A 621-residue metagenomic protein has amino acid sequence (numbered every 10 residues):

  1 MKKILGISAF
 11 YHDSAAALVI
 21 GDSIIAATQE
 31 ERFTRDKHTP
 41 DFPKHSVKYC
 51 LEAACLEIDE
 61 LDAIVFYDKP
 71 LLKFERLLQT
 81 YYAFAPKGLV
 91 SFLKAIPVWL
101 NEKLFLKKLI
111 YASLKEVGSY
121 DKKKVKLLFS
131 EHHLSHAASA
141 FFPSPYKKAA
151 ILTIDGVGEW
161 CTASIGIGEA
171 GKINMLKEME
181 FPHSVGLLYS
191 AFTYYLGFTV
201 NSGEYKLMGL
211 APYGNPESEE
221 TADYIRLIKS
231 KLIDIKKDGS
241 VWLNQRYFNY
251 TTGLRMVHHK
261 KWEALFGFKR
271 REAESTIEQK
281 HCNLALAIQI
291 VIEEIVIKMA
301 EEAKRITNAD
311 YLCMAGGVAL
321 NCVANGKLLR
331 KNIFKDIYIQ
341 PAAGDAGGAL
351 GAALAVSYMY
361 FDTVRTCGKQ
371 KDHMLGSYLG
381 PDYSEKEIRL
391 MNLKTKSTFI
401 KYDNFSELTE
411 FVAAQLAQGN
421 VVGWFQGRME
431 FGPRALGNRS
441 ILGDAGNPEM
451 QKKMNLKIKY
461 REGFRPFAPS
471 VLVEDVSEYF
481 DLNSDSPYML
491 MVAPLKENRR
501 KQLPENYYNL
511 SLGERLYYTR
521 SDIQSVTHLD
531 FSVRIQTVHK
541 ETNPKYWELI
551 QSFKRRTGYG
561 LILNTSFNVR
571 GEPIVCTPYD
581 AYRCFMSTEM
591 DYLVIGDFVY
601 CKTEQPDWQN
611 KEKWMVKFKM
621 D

Functional and structural regions predicted by a protein language model:
M1-L5: Extreme N-terminal starter segment of soluble prokaryotic enzymes
F10-A26, T34-K37, T80-S91, V98 (+8 more regions): Flexible beta->alpha loop and helix N-cap segments adjacent to enzyme active/binding sites
R32-L56, V296: N-terminal phosphate-binding loop and adjacent alpha-helix
V47-D62, S113-D121, A300-N308: Phosphate/pyrophosphate-binding loops at sites that engage ATP/ADP/AMP, CoA/4′-phosphopantetheine, polyphosphate
L56-V90: Hydrophobic or amphipathic alpha-helical targeting/insertion segments
E57-K69, K126-L128, N308-G317, G423: Short glycine-rich phosphate-binding loop at a beta-alpha junction
R271-E294: Helix-hairpin-helix/helix-loop-helix acidic hairpins
L286-L312: Phosphate/ATP-binding catalytic cores across multiple sugar-kinase/actin-like superfamilies, primarily ASKHA
